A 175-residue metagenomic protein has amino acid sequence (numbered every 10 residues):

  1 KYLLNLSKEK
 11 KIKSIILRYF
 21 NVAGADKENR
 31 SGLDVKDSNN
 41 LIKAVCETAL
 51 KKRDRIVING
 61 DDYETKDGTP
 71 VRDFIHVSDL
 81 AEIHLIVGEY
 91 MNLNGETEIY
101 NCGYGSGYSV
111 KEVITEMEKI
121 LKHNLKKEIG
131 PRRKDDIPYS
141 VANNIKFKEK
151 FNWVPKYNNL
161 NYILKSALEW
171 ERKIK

Functional and structural regions predicted by a protein language model:
K1-A25, K43-R53: Active-site Tyr-X1-5-Lys
R18, G32-L33, N40, A44 (+1 more regions): Amphipathic alpha-helical recognition patches that constitute DNA-binding helices
A25-D26, K150: Residues that scaffold the ATP/ADP-binding catalytic core of kinase and kinase-like folds
K27-S38, E47-T48, D54: Hydrophobic, Gly/Ser/Ala-rich alpha-helical and linker tracts in large acyl-processing enzymes of secondary/lipid
I42-K175: C-terminal substrate-binding subdomain of Rossmann-fold SDR/epimerase-dehydratase oxidoreductases
